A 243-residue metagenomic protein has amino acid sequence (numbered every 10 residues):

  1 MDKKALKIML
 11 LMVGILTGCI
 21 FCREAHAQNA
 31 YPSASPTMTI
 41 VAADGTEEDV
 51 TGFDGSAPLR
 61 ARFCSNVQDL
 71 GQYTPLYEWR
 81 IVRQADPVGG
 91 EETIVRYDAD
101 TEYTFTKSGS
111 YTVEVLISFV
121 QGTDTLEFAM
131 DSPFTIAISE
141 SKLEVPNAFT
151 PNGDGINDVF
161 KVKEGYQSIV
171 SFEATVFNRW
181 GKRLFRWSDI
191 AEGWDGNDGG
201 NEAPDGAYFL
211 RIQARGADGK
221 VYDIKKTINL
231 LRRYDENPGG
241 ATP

Functional and structural regions predicted by a protein language model:
M1-P32: Bacterial Sec-dependent N-terminal signal peptides
A25-A42, T135-S139: Proline/serine/threonine-rich low-complexity linkers at boundaries of modular beta-sandwich domains
V50-F53, A57-D69, F134-P243: Short loop/turn motifs at secondary-structure boundaries
G71-Y103: Surface-exposed, flexible coil segments in extracellular/virion-facing regions
Y97, T101-K107, Y111, E202: Residue-level recognition of secondary-structure-to-loop junctions
V113-V115, I212: Hydrophobic/tyrosine-rich beta-strand signature of extracellular beta-sandwich/beta-rich modules, prominently
S118-T125, R215-G219: Short, solvent-exposed loop/turn segments at the edges of extracellular beta-sandwich modules
